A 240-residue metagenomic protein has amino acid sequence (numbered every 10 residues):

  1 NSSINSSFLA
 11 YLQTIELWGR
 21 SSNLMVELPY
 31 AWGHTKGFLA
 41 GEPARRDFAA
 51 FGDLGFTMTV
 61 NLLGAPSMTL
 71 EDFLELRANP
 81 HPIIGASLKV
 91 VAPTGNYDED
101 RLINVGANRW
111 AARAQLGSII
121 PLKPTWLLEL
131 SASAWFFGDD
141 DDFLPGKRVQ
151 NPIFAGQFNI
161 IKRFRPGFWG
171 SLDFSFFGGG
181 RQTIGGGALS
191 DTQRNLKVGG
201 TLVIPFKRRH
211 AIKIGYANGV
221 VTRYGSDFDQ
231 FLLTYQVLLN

Functional and structural regions predicted by a protein language model:
N1-N23: N-terminal low-complexity, intrinsically disordered segments
N1-S7, P93, Y97-D100, G219 (+1 more regions): Short glycine/proline- and aromatic-enriched beta-strand/turn motifs that initiate or cap beta-hairpins
N5-L9, G52-M58, I84, W110-L116 (+4 more regions): Hydrophobic, lipid-facing positions within transmembrane beta-strands of outer-membrane proteins
Q13-I15, V60-L62, V90, L116-I120 (+4 more regions): Residue-level signature of outer-membrane beta-barrel architecture
G19-S22, A65-S67, P124-L128, G167-G170 (+1 more regions): Repeated loop/turn-to-beta-strand initiation elements of outer-membrane beta-barrel proteins
L24-W32, I84-A92, L130-F136, F158 (+3 more regions): Transmembrane beta-barrel strands of outer-membrane/channel proteins
A31-V149, D191: Outer-membrane pore/translocation modules
D140-N240: Outer membrane beta-barrel transmembrane domains
